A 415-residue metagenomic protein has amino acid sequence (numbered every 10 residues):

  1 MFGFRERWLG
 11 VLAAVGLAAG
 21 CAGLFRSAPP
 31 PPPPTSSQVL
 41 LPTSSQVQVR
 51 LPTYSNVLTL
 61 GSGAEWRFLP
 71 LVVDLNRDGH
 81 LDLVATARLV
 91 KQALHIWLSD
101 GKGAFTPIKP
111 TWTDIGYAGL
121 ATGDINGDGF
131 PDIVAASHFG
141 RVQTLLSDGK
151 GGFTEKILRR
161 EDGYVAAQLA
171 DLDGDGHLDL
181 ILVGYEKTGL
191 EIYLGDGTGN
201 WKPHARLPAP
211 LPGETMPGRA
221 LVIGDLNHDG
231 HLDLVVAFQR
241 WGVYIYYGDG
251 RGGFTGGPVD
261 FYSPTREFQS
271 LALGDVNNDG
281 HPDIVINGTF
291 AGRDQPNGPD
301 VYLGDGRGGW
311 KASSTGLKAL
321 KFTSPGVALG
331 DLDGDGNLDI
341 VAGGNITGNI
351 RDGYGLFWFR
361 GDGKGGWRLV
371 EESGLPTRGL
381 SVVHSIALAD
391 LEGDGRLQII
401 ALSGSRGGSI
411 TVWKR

Functional and structural regions predicted by a protein language model:
P30-E65, L98-I115, L146-D162, L194-M216 (+7 more regions): Blade-edge motifs of beta-propeller repeat domains
G61-H80, A85-R88: Beta-strand-rich domains and repeat architectures in extracellular enzymes and scaffolds, especially beta-propellers
F68-R77, A118-G127, V165-G174, G218-L226 (+3 more regions): Beta-propeller blade termini
G79-L81, G129-P131, G176-L178, G230-L232 (+4 more regions): Glycine-aliphatic tripeptides that mark coil-to-beta-strand junctions in extracellular and membrane proteins
L83-A87, I133-A136, L180-G184, L234-F238 (+3 more regions): Hydrophobic beta-strand segments that make up the repeating blades of beta-propeller and related beta-repeat
R88-Q92, G140-R141, E186-T188, W241 (+3 more regions): Short glycine/acidic-enriched loop and turn motifs that connect beta-strands
A93-W97, R141-T144, G189-I192, G242-I245 (+3 more regions): A short loop-to-beta-strand structural motif that recurs across blades of beta-propeller domains
H384-R415: Blade-level signature of beta-propeller repeat domains, shared across WD40, Kelch, NHL, RCC1 and BNR/Asp-box propellers
